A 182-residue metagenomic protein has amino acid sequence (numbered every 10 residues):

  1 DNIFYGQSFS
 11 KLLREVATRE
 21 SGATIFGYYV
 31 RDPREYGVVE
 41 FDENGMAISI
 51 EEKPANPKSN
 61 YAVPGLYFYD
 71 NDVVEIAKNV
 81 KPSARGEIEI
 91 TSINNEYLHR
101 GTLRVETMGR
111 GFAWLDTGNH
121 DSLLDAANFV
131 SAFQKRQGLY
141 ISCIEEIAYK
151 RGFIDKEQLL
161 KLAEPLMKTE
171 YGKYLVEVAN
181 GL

Functional and structural regions predicted by a protein language model:
D1-E43, F68-N71, A77-V80: Conserved beta-loop-beta/alpha segment of the NTase-like Rossmann-fold superfamily that binds/positions NTPs
V16-R19, P54, V80-K81, Y97 (+4 more regions): Alpha-helix boundary/capping residues
E20-S21, T102, F153: Residue-level recognition of short, well-ordered coil/turn positions that link secondary-structure elements
M46-E145, E157-Q158: Catalytic-core segments of class I nucleotidyltransferases/pyrophosphorylases that form NMP-activated intermediates
I147-R151: Charged/polar low-complexity intrinsically disordered segments, enriched in acidic residues
F153-I154, Q158-L182: Short, amphipathic C-terminal "tail helix"
